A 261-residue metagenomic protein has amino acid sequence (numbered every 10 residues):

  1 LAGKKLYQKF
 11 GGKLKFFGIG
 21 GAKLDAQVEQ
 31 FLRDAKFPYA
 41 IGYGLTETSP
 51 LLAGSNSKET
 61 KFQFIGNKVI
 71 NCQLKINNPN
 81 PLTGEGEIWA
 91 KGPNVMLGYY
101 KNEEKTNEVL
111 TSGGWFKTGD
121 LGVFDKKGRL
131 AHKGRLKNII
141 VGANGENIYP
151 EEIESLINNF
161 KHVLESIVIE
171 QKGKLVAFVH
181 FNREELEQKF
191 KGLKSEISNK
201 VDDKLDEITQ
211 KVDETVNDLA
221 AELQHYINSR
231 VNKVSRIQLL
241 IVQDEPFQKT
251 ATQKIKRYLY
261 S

Functional and structural regions predicted by a protein language model:
L1-K15, F181-I227: Alpha-helical "lid/cap" subdomains adjacent to substrate-binding clefts that gate access and reposition the ligand
L1-T60, L164: Gly/Ser/Thr-rich phosphate-binding loop
K15, K23-A26, D34, K61-K101 (+3 more regions): Adenylate-forming AMP-binding core of the ANL superfamily, especially NRPS adenylation
G21, L74, G128, I157 (+3 more regions): Residue-level signal for inorganic ion chemistry
L82-G142, N147, N159: Conserved ATP-binding/catalytic segment of the ANL
V95, R129-N158, E185-E196, K200-E214 (+1 more regions): Adenylate-forming
L121, N159-E184: C-terminal boundary motif of the adenylate-forming
I140, E165, G173, Q224-S261: Conserved C-terminal "lid"/linker of ANL adenylate-forming enzymes
